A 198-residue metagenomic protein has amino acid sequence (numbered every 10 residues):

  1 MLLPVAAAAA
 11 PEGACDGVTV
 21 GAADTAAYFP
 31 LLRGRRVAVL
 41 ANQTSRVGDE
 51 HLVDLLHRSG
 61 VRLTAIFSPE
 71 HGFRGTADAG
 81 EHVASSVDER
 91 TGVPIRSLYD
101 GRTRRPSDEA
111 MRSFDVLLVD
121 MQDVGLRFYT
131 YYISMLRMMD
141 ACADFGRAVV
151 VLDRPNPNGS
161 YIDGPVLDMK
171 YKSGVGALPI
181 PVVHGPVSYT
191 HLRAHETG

Functional and structural regions predicted by a protein language model:
V18-V61: N-terminal phosphate-binding or glycine-rich loops at protein starts, especially the Walker A/P-loop of NTPases
V61, F145-A148: A short helix->loop->beta-strand "cap" motif at the edges of active sites that frequently abuts
T64-E70: Short internal beta-strands
G75-A79, V150-K172: Glycine-rich, charge-decorated loop segments at or immediately adjacent to ligand/cofactor-binding or catalytic sites
A84-S113: Glycine-rich oxoanion-binding loops at beta->alpha junctions
D123-I133: Glycine/threonine-rich flexible loop motifs
M169-S188: Acidic, His- and aromatic-enriched active-site or binding-groove loops in soluble protein domains that engage sugars
H191-A194, G198: Single conserved hydrophobic/aromatic residue that forms the stacking wall/gate of nucleotide- or nucleobase-binding
